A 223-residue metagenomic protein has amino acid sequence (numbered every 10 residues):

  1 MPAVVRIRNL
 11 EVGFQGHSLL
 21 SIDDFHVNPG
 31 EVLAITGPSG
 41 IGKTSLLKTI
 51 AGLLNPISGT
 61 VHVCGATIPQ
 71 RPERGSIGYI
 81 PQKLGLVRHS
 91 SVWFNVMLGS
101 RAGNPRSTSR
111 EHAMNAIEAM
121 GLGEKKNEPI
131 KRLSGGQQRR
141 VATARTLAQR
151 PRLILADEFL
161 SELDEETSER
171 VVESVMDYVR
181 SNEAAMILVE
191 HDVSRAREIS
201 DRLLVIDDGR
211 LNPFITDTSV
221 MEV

Functional and structural regions predicted by a protein language model:
T36-P38: The feature captures the beta-strand-to-loop junction immediately N-terminal to the Walker
A51: Helix-to-loop junction immediately C-terminal to a conserved catalytic motif
T67-G78, A102: ABC ATPase NBD coupling module
T108-K125: Conserved ABC ATPase "signature" region
P129-L133, Q137: Conserved ABC ATPase signature
I154-D157: Catalytic Walker B motif of ABC-type/P-loop ATPase nucleotide-binding domains
E190-H191: H-loop/switch region of ABC-family ATPase nucleotide-binding domains
